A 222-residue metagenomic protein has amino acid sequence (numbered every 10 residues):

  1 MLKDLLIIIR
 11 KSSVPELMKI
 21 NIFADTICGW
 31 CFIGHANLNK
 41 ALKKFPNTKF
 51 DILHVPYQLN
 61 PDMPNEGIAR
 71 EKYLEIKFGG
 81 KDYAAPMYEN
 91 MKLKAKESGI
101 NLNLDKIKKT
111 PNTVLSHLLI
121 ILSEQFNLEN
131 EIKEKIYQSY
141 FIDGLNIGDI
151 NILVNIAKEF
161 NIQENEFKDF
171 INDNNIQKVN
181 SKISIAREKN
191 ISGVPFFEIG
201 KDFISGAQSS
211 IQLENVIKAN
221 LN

Functional and structural regions predicted by a protein language model:
M1-L17: N-terminal amphipathic/basic-hydrophobic helices that include classical n-h-c signal peptides and signal-anchor
I20-F23, I33-N47, H54, I121-F126 (+1 more regions): C-terminal cap of thioredoxin/glutaredoxin-like
A24-D25, K77: Active-site oxyanion-binding pockets that recognize sulfate/phosphate
C28-C31: Short cysteine clusters
A36-Y140: Structural alpha/beta surface segment adjacent to cysteine/selenocysteine redox centers across thiol/disulfide enzymes
